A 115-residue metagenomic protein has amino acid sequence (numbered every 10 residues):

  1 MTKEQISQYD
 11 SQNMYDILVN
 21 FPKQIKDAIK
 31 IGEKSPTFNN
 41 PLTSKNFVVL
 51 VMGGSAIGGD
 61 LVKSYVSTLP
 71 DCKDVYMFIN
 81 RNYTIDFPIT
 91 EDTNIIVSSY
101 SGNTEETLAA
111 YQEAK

Functional and structural regions predicted by a protein language model:
M1-I31: Cofactor-/ligand-binding subdomain signature composed of acidic, glycine-rich, tryptophan-containing flexible loops
G32-N39: A short, basic/flexible loop-to-alpha-helix module at the beginning of a structural domain
N39-K115: Glycine-rich phosphate-binding loops that contact phosphosugars or nucleotide phosphates
